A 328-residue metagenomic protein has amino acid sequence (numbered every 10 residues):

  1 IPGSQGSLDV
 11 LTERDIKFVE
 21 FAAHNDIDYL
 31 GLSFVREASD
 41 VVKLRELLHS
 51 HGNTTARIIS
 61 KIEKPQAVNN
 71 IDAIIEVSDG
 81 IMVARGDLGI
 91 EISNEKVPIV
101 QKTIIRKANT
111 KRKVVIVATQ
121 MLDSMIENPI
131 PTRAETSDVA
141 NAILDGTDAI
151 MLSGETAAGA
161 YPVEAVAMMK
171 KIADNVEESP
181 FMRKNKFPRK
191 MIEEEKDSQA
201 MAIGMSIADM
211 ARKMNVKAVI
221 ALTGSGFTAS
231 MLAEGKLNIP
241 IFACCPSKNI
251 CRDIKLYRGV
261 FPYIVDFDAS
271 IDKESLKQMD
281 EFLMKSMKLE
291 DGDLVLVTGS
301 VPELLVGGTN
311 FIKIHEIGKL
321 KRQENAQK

Functional and structural regions predicted by a protein language model:
I1-K328: Non-catalytic helical/linker scaffolds that mediate oligomerization, partner binding, and domain coupling around large
